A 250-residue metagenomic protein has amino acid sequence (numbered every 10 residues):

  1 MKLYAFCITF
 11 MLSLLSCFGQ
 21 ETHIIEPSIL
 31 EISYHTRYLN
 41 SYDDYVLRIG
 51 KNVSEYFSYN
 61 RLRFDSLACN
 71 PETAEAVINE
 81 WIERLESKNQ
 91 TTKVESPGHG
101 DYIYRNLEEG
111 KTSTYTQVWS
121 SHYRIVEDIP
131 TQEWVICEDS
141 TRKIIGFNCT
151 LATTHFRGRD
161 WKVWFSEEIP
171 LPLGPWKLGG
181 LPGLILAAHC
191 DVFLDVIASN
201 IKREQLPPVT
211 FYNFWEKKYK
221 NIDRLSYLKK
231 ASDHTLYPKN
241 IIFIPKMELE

Functional and structural regions predicted by a protein language model:
M1-P27: Bacterial Sec-dependent N-terminal signal peptides
E21-E250: Extended soluble regions of mature proteins
